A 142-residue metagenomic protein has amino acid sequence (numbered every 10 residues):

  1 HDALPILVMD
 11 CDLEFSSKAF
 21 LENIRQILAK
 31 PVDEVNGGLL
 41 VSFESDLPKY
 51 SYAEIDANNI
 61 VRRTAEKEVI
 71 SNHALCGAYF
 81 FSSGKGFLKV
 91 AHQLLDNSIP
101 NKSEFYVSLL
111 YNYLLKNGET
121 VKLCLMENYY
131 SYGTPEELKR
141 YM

Functional and structural regions predicted by a protein language model:
H1-Y50: Conserved beta-loop-beta/alpha segment of the NTase-like Rossmann-fold superfamily that binds/positions NTPs
D10-L13, S17, S42-S45, A57 (+2 more regions): Generic secondary-structure microfeatures
L21-R25, A53-A57, L138: Short, glycine/charged-enriched secondary-structure capping and boundary segments
K30-P31, E54-I55, L114-L115: Short, conserved catalytic or adaptor-binding loops enriched in Gly and charged residues
E34-N72: Anionic-ligand binding region
I60-S131, E136-K139: Catalytic-core segments of class I nucleotidyltransferases/pyrophosphorylases that form NMP-activated intermediates
M142: Catalytic core of nucleotide-sugar-dependent glycosyltransferases
